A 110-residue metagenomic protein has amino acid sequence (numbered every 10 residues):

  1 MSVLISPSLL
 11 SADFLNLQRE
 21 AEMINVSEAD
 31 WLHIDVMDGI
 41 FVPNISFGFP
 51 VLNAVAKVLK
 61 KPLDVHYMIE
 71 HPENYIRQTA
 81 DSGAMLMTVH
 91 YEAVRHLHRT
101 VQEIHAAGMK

Functional and structural regions predicted by a protein language model:
M1-T88, E92-R99, E103-M109: Conserved N-terminal beta1-alpha1 strand-loop-helix module at the mouth
